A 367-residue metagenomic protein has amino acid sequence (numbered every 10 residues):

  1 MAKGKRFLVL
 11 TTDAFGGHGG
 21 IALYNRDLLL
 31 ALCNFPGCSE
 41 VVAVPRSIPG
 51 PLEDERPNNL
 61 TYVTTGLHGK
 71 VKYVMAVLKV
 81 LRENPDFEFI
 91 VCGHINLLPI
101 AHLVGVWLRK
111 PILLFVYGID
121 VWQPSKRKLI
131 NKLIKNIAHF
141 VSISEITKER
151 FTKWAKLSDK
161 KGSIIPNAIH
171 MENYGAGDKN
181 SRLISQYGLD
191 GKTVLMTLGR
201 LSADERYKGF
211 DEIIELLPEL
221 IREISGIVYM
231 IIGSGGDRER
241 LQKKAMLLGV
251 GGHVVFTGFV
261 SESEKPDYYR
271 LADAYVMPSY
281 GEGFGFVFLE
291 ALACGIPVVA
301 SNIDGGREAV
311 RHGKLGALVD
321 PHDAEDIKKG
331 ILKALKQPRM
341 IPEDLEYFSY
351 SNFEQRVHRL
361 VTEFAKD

Functional and structural regions predicted by a protein language model:
L10, L189-K208, I214-L217: Conserved donor-binding/catalytic core segment of Leloir-type glycosyltransferases
C92-L98: Short His-centered aromatic/hydrophobic patch
I146, A168: Carbohydrate-associated surface elements
E239-V260: Nucleotide-activated donor-binding/catalytic signature segment of Leloir-type glycosyltransferases, i.e., the conserved
F259-V260, D267-A272: Short alpha-helical donor nucleotide-sugar binding micro-motif in glycosyltransferases
Y280: Aromatic "clamp/platform" in nucleotide-sugar-dependent glycosyltransferases that forms part of the donor/acceptor
P297-A300: Short hydrophobic beta-strand element within catalytic cores of glycosyltransferases and related nucleotide-activated
H312-G313, A317-A324, K333-K336: Conserved acidic donor-binding segment of nucleotide-sugar-dependent glycosyltransferases
